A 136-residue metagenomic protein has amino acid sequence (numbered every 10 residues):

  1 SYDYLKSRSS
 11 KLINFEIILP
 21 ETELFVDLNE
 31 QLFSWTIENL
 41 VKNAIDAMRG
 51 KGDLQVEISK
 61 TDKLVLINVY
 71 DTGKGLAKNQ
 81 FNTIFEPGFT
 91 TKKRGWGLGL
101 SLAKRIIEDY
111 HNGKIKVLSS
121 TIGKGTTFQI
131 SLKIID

Functional and structural regions predicted by a protein language model:
L12-L24, T61: Conserved catalytic submotifs in the C-terminal HATPase_c
F33-S34: A residue-level detector for a conserved hydrophobic packing site within the catalytic ATP-binding domain
K51-K63: Short beta-strand/loop element within the Bergerat-fold HATPase_c
D71: Acidic ATP/Mg2+-coordinating residue in the GHKL
L76-P87: Short conserved segment of the HATPase_c
G99, A103: Short alpha-helical Gxxx[C/S/T] motif in the catalytic ATP-binding
I107-E108: Detector for a conserved hydrophobic position within an alpha-helical segment of the HATPase_c
H111-S119: Glycine-rich ATP-binding loops of the HATPase_c
